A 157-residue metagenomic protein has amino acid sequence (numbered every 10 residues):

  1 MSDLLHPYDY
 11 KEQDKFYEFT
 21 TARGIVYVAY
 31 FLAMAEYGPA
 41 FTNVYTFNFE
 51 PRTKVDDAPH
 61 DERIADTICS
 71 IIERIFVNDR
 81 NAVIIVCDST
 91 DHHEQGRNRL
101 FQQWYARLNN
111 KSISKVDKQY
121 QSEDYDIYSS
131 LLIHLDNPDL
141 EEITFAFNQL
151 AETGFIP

Functional and structural regions predicted by a protein language model:
M1-P157: Non-catalytic substrate-recognition and accessory regions of acyl/acetyltransferase enzymes
